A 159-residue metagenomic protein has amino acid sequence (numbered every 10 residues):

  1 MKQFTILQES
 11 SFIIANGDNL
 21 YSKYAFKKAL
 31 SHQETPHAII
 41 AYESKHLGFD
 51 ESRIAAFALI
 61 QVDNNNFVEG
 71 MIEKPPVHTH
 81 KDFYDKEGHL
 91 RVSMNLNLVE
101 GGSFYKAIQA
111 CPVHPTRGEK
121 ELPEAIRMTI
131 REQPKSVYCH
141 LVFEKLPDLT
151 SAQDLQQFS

Functional and structural regions predicted by a protein language model:
M1: Active-site-proximal specificity loops/subdomain of glycosyltransferases
F4-T5, L30, I130: N-terminal cationic-hydrophobic initiation segments that often serve targeting/anchoring roles
T5-S10, Q33: Glycine-rich phosphate-binding loop signature in dinucleotide/nucleotide-binding domains
F12-I14: Short aromatic/hydrophobic "clamp" motif used to bind/position activated sugar donors
N16-L20: The conserved acidic donor/metal-binding loop of glycosyltransferases
S22-K106: Conserved core of the sugar-phosphate nucleotidyltransferase
M71-P75, T79-S159: Conserved alpha/beta core of the MobA/IspD/sugar-nucleotide pyrophosphorylase nucleotidyltransferase superfamily
